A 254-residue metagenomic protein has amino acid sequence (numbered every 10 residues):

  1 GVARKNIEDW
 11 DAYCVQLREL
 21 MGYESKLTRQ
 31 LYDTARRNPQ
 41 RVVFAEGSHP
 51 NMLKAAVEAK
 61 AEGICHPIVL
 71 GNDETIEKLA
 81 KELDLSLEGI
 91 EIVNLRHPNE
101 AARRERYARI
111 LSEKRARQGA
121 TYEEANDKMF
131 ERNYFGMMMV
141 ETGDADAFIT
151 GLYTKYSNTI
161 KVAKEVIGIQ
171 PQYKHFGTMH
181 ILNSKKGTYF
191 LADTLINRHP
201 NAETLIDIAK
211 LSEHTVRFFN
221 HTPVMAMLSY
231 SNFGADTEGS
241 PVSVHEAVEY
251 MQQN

Functional and structural regions predicted by a protein language model:
G1-N254: Anion-binding alpha/beta catalytic cores of soluble intermediary-metabolism enzymes, centered on
